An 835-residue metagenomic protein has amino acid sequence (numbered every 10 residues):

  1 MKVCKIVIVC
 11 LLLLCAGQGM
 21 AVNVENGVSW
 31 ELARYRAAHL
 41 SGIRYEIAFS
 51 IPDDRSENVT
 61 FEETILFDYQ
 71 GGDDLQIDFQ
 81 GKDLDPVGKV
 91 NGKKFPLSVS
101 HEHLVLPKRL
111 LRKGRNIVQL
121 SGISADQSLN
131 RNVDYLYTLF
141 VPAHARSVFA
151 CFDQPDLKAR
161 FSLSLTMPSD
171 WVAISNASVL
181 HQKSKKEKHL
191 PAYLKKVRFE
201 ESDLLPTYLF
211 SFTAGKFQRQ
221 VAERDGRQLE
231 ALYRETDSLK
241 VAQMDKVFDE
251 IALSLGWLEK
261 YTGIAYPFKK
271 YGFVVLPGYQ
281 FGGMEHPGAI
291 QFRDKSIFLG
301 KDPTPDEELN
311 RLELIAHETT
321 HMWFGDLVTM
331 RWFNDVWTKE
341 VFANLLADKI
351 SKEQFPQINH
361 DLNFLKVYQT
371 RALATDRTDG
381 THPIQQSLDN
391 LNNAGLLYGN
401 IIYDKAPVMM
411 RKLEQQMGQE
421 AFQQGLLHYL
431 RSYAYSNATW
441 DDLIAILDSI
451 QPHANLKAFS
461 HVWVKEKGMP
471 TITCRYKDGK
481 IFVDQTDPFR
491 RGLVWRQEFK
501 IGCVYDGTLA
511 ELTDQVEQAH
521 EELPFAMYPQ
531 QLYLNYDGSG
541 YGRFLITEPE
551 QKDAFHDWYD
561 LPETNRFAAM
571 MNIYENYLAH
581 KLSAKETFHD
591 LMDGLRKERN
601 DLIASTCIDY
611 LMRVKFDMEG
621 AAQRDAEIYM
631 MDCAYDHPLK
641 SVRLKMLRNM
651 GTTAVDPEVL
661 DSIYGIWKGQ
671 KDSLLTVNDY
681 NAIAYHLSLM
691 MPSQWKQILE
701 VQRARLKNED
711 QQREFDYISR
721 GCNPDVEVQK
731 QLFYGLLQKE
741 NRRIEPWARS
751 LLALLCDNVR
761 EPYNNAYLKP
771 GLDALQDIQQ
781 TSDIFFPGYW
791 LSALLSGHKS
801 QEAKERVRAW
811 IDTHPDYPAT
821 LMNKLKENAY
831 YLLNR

Functional and structural regions predicted by a protein language model:
M1-E25: Bacterial Sec-dependent N-terminal signal peptides
K2, F199, A231-L493, T508 (+9 more regions): Hydrophobic alpha-helical and helix-loop surface patches within well-folded domains that function as non-catalytic
M20-F61, N130-Y135, R146-P155, K457: N-terminal, polar/Ser/Thr-rich
W30-A37, H101, R112, S121-L165 (+3 more regions): Glycine/proline-rich low-complexity spacer/linker segments in large multi-domain proteins
E62-F67, F79, G114-L129, F161-S169 (+2 more regions): Short, hydrophobic/aromatic-enriched beta-strand segments in well-ordered soluble domains
D74, Q80-L136, H189-A192, H520-Y528: A surface-exposed beta-strand-loop module
F152-A316, L345-D348, L523-F525, L534 (+2 more regions): Hydrophobic helix-coil surface modules that form long, contiguous segments used for peptide/substrate interaction
S164-M167, T320, S387, E420-Q423 (+2 more regions): Non-catalytic accessory/interaction domains
